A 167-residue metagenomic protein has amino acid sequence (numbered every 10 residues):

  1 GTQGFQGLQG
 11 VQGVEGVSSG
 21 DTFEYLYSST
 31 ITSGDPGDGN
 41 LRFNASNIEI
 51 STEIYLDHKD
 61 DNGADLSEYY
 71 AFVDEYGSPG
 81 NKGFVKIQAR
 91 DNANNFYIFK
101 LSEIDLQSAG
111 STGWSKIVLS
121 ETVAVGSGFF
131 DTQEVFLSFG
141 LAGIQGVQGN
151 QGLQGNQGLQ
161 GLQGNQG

Functional and structural regions predicted by a protein language model:
G1-Y27, G34, E134-G167: Collagen/collagen-like triple-helix recognition
V17-N95, Q133: Acidic, glycine-rich low-complexity segments with interspersed aromatic residues
Y27-S28, I87, E103, E121 (+1 more regions): Hydrophobic side chains in beta-strands
N95, S111-G113, F129-D131: A short, structural micro-pattern
N95-L106: Short beta-strand-centered aromatic/proline hotspots
I98, K116, E134-F136: Well-ordered beta-strand positions in beta-sheet-rich domains
D105-T122: Short, solvent-exposed secondary-structure boundary/capping segments
V123-F136: Glycine-rich phosphate-binding loops of NTPases
